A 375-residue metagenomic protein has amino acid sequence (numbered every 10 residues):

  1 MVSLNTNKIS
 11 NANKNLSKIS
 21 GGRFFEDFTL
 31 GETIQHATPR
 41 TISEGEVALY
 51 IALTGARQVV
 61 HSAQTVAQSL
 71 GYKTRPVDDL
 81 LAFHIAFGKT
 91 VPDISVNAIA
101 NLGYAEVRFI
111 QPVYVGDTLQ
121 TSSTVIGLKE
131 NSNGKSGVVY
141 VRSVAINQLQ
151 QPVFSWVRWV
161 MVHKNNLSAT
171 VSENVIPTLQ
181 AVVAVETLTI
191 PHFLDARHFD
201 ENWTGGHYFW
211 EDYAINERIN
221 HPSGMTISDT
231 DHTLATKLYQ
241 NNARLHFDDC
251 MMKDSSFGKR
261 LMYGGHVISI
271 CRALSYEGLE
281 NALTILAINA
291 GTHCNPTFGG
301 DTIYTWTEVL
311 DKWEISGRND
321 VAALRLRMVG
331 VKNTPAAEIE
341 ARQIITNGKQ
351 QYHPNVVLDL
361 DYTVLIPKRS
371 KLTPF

Functional and structural regions predicted by a protein language model:
V2-L102, F154, K164-I288, T346-L360 (+1 more regions): Hot-dog-fold acyl-thioester-processing enzymes
I42, L128, V160-V162, D311-K312 (+1 more regions): A short acidic/small-residue loop/turn micro-motif
L102-Q148, N289-T334: Hydrophobic beta-sheet segments that form the core/acyl-binding groove of ACP/CoA-dependent acyl-chain-processing
V113, V125, V153, D254-S255 (+2 more regions): Hydrophobic aliphatic residue packing
L128-G134, P152-F154, K164-L167, A337: Short, well-ordered, mixed-charge alpha-helical segments that flank or form enzyme active sites
V139-V162, L324-D361, I366-K368: Short peripheral tails and domain-boundary helices/loops at the edges of structured domains
W156-W159, W203, W210, W306 (+1 more regions): A residue-identity detector for tryptophan
